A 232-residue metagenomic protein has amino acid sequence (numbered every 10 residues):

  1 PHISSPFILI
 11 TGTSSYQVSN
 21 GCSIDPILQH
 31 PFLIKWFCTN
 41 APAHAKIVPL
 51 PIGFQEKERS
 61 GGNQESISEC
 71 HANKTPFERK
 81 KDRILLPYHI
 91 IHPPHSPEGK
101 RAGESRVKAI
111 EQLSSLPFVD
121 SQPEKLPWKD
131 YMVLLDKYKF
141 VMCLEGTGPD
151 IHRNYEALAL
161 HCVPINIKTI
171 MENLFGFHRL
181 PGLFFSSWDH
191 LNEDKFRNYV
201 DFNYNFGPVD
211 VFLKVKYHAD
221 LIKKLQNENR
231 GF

Functional and structural regions predicted by a protein language model:
P1-Y155, A159, V163-L183, D194-F232: Nucleotide-sugar donor-binding catalytic core of glycosyltransferases
L191: Short loop/turn elements that flank and shape the SAM/SAH-binding pocket of Class I
